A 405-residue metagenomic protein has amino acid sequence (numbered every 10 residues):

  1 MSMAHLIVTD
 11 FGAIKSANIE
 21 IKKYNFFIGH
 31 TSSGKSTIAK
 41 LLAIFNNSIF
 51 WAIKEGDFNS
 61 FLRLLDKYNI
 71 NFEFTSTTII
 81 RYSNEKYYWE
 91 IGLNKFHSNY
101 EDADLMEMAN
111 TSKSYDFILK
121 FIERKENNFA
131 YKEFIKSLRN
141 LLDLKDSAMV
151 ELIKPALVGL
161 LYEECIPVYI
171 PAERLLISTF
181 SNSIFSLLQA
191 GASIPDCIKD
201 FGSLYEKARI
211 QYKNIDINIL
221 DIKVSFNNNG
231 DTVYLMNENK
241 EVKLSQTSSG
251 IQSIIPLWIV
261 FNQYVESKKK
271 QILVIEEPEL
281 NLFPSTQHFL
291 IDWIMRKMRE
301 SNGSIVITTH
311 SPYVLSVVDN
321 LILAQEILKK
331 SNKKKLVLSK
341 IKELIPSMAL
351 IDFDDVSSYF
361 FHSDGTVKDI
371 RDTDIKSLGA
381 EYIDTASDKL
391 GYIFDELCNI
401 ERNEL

Functional and structural regions predicted by a protein language model:
M1-I44, S48: Pre-Walker A-like glycine/lysine-rich segment at the N-terminus of P-loop NTPase domains
H5-I7, E20, S48-K270, S347-L405: Phosphate-coordinating catalytic segments in nucleotide- and nucleic-acid-processing enzymes
L257, F289-I294: Conserved hydrophobic alpha-helix in the ABC-type ATPase nucleotide-binding domain
E276-P278: Walker B catalytic acidic pair
G303-T308: Conserved H-loop
T309-Y313: Conserved H-loop
A324-Y359: Short mixed-charge
